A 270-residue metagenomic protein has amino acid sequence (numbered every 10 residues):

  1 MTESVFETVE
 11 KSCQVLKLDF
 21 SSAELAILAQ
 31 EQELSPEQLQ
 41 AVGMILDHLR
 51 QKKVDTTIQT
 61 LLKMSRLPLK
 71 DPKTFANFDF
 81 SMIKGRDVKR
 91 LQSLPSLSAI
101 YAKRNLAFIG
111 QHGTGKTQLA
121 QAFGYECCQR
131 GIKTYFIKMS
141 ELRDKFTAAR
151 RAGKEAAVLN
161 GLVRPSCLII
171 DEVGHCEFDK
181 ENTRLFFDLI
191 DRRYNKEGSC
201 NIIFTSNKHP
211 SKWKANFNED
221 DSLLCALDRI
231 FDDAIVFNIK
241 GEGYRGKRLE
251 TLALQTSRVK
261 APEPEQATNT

Functional and structural regions predicted by a protein language model:
Q14-K70: Interdomain "pre-motor" coupling segment immediately N-terminal to P-loop NTPase/helicase cores
S21-L28, K133, L142-A149, G153-V163 (+1 more regions): Replace "adjacent to P-loop NTPase cores in ATP/GTP-dependent enzymes" with "adjacent to NTP-binding cores
K73-L97: N-terminal pre-Walker A segment at the start of P-loop NTPase domains
F78, A120, K138: Conserved hydrophobic/aromatic pocket- or pore-lining residues that grip, position, or stack substrates in active sites
A102-L119: Walker A/P-loop nucleotide-binding motif
N105-A107, C167, N201: Residue-level preference for the first positions of well-ordered beta-strands
G124-I137: Post-Walker A helix-loop "phosphate-sensing" segment adjacent to the P-loop in P-loop NTPases
